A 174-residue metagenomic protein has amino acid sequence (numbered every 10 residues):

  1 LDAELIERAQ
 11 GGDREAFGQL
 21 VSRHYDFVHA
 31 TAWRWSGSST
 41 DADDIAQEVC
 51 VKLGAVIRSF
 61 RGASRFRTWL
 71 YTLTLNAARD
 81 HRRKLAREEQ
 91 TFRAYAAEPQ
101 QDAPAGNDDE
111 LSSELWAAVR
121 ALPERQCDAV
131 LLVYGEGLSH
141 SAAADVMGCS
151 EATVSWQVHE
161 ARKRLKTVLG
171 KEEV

Functional and structural regions predicted by a protein language model:
D2, D80, E88-S112, W116-A117 (+1 more regions): Internal acidic/polar
E4-R8, E114-P123: Short amphipathic alpha-helical boundary/capping segments
Q10-Q19, H29-E48, S59, S141 (+2 more regions): Short, charged helix-capping/linker segments at alpha-helix termini
V21, A121-A142, V146, K171: Short amphipathic alpha helix immediately N-terminal
A30, D44-V51, A55, S64-N76: Structural recognition of an alpha-helix C-terminal capping motif at a helix-to-coil junction
V49, L73, V130, A143-A144 (+1 more regions): Hydrophobic positions on the alpha-helical face of helix-turn-helix-like DNA-binding modules
A55-G62, T72-R93, D108, E160: Arg/Lys-rich amphipathic alpha helix in sigma70-family domain 2
L75, R79, Q126, G135 (+1 more regions): DNA-recognition helix of helix-turn-helix
